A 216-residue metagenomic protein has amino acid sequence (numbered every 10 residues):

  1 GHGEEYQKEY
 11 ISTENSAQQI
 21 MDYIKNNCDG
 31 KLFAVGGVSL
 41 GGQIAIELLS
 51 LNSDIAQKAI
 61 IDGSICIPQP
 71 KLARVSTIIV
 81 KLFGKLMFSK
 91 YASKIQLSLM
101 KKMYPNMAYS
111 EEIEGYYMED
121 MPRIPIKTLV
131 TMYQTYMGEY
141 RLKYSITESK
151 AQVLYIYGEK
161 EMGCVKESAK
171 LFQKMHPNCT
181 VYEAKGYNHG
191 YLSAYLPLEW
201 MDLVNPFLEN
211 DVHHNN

Functional and structural regions predicted by a protein language model:
G1-G36: Active-site loop/oxyanion-hole signature of alpha/beta-hydrolase fold enzymes
G37-G41, A45: Gly/Ala-rich beta-loop-alpha elbow adjacent to hydrolase catalytic centers
S50, A56-M87: Flexible "cap/lid" loop of the alpha/beta hydrolase fold
P70-L72, K90-I146: Conserved alpha/beta-hydrolase catalytic His-Asp/Glu region
S149, Y155-Y157: Short beta-strand/loop motif that positions the catalytic acidic residue of the alpha/beta-hydrolase fold
E159-E161, G186-N188: Acidic beta-to-alpha connecting loop that harbors the catalytic carboxylate
M162-S168: Conserved alpha/beta-hydrolase "acid-adjacent" motif
Y187-L198: Catalytic histidine-centered segment of alpha/beta-hydrolase-like enzymes
